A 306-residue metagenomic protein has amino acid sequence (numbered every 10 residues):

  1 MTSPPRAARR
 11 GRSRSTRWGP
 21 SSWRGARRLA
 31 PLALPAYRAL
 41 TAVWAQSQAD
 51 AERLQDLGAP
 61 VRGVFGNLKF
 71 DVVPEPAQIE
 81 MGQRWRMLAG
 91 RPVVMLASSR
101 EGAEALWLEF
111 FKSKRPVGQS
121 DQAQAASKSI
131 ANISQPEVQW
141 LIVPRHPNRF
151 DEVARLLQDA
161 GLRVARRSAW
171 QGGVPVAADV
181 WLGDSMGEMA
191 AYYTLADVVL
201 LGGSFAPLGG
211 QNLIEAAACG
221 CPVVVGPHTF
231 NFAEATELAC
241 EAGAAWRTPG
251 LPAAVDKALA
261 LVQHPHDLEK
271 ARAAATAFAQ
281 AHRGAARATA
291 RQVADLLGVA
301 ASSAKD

Functional and structural regions predicted by a protein language model:
M1-D306: Nucleotide-activated sugar donor-binding and catalytic core shared by glycosyltransferases and related lipid-linked
